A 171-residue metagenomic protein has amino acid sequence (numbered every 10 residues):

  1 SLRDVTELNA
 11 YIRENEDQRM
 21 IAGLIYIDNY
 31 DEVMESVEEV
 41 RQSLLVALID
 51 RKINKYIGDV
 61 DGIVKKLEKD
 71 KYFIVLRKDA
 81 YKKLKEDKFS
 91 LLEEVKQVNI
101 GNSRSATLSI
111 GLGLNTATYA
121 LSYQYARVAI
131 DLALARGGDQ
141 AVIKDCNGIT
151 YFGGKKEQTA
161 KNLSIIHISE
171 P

Functional and structural regions predicted by a protein language model:
S1-E39, A135, K144-A160: Sensory coupling linkers of modular signal transduction proteins
I12-R13, F89-L92, N115-Q140, Q158-N162: Catalytic-core segments of nucleotide cyclases and related cyclic-nucleotide turnover enzymes
D17-Y72, L76-D79: Catalytic NTP-binding/metal-coordinating core of nucleotidyl cyclase/transferase enzymes
L45, K83, G111, T118-L121 (+1 more regions): Catalytic cores of large soluble enzymes that bind and process phosphate-bearing ligands
D50-D61, Y81-R104, Y123-L132: Alpha-helical scaffold within the catalytic cores of cyclic-nucleotide enzymes
I63-V75, N99-V128, G138-C146: A short glycine-enriched loop-to-beta-strand structural element that forms part of the catalytic core of nucleotide
A80, T118, I149: Surface-exposed, flexible loop/turn segments at secondary-structure boundaries
L163-P171: Residue-level detector of conserved catalytic or cofactor/ligand-binding positions in enzyme active sites
